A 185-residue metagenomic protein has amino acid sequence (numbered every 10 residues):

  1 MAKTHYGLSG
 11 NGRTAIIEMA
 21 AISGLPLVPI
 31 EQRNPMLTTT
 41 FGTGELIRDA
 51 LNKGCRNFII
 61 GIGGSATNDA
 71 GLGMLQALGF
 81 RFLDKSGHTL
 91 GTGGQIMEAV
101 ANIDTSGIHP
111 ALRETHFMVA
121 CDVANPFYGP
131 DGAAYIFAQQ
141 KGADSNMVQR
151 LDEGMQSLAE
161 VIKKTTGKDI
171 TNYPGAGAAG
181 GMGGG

Functional and structural regions predicted by a protein language model:
M1-I62, A66-G185: N-terminal loops that bind phosphate or other acidic moieties and the adjacent beta-alpha structural core
